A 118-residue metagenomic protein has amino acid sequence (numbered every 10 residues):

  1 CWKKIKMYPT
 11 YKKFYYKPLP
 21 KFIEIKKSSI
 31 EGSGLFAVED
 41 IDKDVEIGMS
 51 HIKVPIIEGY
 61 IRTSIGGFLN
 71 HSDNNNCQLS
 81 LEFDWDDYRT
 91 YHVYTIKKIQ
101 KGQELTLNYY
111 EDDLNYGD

Functional and structural regions predicted by a protein language model:
C1-D118: Conserved catalytic SET/PR domain of SAM-dependent protein methyltransferases, capturing the structural core that binds
